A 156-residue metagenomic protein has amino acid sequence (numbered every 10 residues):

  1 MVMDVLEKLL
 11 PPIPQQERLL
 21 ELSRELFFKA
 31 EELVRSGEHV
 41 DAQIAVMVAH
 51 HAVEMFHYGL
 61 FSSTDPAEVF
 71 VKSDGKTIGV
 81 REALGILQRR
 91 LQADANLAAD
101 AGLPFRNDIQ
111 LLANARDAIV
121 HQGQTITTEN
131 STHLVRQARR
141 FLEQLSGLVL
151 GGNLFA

Functional and structural regions predicted by a protein language model:
M1-V46, T64, R140, Q144-A156: Charged alpha-helical initiation segments
I13-L20, A42-A49, T77, G102-I109 (+1 more regions): Amphipathic, non-membrane alpha-helical segments in soluble helical-bundle scaffolds
L22, L26-K29, V48, M55 (+1 more regions): Amphipathic, well-ordered alpha-helical segments in soluble domains
K29-R35, Q92, D117-Q122: Short, charged/polar, low-complexity loop and linker segments that flank or interrupt alpha-helical bundles
A45-P66: Hydrophobic alpha-helical packing segments in soluble, helical-rich domains
V48, S63, F70-V71, L134-Q137 (+1 more regions): Residue-level signal for alpha-helical context at structural boundaries
F61-Q110, N114-A115, V149: Flexible secondary-structure boundary motifs
N96-F155: Charge-enriched, short contiguous segments at helix-coil
